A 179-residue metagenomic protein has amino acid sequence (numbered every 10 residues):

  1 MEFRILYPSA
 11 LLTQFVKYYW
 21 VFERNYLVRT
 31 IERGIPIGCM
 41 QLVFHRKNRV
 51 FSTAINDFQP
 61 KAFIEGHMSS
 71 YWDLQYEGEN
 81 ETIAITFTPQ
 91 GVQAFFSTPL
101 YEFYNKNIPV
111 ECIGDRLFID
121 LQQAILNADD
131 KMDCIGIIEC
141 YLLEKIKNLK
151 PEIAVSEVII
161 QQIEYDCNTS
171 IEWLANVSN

Functional and structural regions predicted by a protein language model:
M1-E172, N176-S178: Alpha-helical bundle regulatory/interaction domains
